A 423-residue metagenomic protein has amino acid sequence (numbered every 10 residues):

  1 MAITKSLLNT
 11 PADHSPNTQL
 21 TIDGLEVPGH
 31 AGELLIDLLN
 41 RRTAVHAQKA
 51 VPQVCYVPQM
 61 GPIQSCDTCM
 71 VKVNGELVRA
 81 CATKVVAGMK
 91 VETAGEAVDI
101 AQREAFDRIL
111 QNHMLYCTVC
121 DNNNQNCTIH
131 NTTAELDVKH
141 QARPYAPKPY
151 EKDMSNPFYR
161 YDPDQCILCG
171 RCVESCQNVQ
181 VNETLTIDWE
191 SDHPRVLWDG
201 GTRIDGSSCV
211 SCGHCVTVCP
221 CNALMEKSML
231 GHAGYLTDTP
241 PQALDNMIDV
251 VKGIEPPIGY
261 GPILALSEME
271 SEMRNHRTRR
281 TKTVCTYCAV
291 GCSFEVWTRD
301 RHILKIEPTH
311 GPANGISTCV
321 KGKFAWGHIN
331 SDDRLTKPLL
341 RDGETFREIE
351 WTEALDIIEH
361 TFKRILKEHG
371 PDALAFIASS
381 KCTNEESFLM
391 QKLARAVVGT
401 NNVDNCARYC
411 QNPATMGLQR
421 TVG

Functional and structural regions predicted by a protein language model:
A2-L7, P11, D67-T283: Fe-S ferredoxin-like electron-transfer domains and their immediately adjacent linker/connector regions across
P11-T18, Q64-C69, C288-C292: A short, compositionally biased
T18, D23-V86, A97: N-terminal cofactor/phosphate-binding cores enriched in small/glycine residues, especially glycine-rich loops such as
E26, Q53-M60, D162-P163, G200-D205 (+1 more regions): Conserved short loop/turn motifs at secondary-structure junctions
H46-A47, V179, I187, V218 (+3 more regions): Secondary-structure transition/capping motifs at alpha-helix termini and the adjoining loop/turn into the next element
V57-G61, T118-T128, D372-C382, R408-Y409: Short, glycine/charge-rich beta-strand/loop segments that flank catalytic centers and engage negatively charged groups
M114, I248-I254, P262, L266-G423: Catalytic alpha/large subunits of respiratory electron-transfer oxidoreductases, centered on bis-MGD molybdoenzymes
